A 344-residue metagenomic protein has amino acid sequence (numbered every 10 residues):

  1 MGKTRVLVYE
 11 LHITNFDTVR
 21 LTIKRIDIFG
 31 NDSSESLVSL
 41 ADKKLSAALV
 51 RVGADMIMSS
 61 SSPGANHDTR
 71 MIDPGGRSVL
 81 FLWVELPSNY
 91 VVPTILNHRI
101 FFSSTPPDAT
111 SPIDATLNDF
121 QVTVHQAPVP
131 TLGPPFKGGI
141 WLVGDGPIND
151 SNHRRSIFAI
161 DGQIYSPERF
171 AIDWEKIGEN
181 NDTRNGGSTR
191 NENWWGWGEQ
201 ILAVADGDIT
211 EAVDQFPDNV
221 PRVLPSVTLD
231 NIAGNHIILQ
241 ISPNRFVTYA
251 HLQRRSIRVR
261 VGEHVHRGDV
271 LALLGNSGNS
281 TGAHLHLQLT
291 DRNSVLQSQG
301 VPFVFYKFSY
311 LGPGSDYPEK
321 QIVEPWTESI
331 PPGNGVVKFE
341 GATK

Functional and structural regions predicted by a protein language model:
K3-E10: Short, solvent-exposed loop/turn segments enriched in Ser/Thr/Gly
H12-R20, G30: Asparagine-centered strand-capping/turn motif at beta-strand->loop junctions
E35-V92: Intrinsically disordered, low-complexity Pro/Gly/Ser/Thr-rich segments with frequent PxxP/GP/PP motifs and embedded
Q126-G144, N152-S156, N185, V227-N231 (+3 more regions): Acidic, glycine-rich catalytic/binding loops that coordinate metals and/or anionic ligands
N152-L202, A212-D230: Short glycine/threonine/proline-enriched tight-turn/helix- or strand-capping micro-motif at secondary-structure
L202, R245-G268: Short histidine-centered loop motifs in beta-beta connectors
G207-I209, G262-L274: A structural signal for short beta-strand/turn segments enriched in small hydrophobics and glycine
D208-Q253: Zn2+-dependent peptidoglycan hydrolase active-site motif and core
